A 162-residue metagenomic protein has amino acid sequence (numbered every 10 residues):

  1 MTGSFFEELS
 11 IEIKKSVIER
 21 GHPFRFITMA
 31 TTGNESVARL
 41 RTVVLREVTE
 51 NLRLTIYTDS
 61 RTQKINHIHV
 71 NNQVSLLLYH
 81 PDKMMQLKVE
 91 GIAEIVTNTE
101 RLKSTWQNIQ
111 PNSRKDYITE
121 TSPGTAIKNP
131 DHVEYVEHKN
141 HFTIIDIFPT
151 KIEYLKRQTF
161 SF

Functional and structural regions predicted by a protein language model:
M1-N51, N66: An N-terminal domain-cap segment
G3, M85-F162: Charged, gly/pro-rich active-site loop segments
R25-I27, R41, N72, N140-T143 (+1 more regions): Short beta-strand or tight-loop elements that sit immediately N-terminal to catalytic metal-binding acidic residues
T31-E35, L78-D82, K156: Short acidic, glycine-rich loop/turn motifs
T32, D59, Y79, F148-T150: Structured loops at beta-to-helix junctions and adjacent beta-edge loops in soluble globular domains
V37-L40, M84-K88: Short, mixed charged/polar active-site loops that provide acid/base catalysis or chelate metal/phosphate cofactors
A38-R39, H67-V70, R157-F160: Short glycine/proline-enriched turns and hinge-like loops at secondary-structure junctions
R46-M84: A short mixed-secondary-structure module that forms the rim of ligand-binding clefts
